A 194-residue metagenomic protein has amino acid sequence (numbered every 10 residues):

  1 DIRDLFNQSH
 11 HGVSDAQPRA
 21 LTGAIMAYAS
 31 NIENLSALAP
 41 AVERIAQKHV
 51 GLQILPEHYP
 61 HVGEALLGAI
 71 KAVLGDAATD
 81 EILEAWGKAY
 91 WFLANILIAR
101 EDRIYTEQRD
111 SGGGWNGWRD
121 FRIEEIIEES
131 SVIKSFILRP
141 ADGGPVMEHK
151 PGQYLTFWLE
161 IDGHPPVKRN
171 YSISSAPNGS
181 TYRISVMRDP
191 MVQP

Functional and structural regions predicted by a protein language model:
D1-G117: Globin-like tetrapyrrole-binding proteins
S111-P194: Ferredoxin-reductase
